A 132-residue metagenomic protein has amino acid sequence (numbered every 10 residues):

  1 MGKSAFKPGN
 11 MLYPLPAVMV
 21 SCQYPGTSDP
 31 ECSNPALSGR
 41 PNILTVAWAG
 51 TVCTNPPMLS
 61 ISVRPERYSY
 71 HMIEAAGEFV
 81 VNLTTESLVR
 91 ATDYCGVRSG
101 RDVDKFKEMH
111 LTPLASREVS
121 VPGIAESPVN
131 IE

Functional and structural regions predicted by a protein language model:
M1-V46, G50-E132: Active-site-proximal mixed secondary-structure blocks
